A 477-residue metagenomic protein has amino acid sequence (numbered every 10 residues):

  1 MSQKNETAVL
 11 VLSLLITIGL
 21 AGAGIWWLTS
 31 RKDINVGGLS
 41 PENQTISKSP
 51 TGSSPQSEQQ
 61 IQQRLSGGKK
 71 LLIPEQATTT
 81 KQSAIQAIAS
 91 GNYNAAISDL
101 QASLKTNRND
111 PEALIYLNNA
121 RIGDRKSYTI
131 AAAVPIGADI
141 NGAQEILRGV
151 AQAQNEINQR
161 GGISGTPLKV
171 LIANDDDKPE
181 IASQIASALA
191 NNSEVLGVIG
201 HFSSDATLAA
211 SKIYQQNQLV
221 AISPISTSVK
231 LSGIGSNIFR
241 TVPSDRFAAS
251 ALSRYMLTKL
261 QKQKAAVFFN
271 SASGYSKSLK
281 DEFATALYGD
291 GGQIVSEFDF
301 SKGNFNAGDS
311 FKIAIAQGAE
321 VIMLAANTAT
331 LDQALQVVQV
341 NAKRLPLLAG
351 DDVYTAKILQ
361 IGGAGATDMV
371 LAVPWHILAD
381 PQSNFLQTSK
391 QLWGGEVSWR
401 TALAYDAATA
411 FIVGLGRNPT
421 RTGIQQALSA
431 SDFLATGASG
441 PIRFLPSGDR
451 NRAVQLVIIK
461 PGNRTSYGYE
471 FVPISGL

Functional and structural regions predicted by a protein language model:
S2-L477: Extracytosolic ligand-binding ectodomains
